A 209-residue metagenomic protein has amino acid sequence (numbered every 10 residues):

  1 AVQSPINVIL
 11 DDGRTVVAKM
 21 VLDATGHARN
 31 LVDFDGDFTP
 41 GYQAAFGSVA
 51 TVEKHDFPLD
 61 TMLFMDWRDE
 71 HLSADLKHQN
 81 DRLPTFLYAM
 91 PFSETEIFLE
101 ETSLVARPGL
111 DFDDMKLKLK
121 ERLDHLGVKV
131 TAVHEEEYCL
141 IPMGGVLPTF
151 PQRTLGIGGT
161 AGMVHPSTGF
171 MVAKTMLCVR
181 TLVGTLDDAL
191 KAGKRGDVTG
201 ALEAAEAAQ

Functional and structural regions predicted by a protein language model:
V2-A132, P142-F150: Predominantly flavin-linked oxidoreductase catalytic cores and closely associated redox partners
L119-L123, M171-A189: An active-site-proximal "capping" alpha-helix that borders the catalytic cofactor pocket
V133-E137: Conserved S-adenosyl-L-methionine
I141-G145, M163-P166: Short acidic/glycine-rich loop or secondary-structure boundary segments that cap or lie
M143-L147, R180-Q209: Active-site-proximal substrate-binding core of FAD-dependent oxidoreductases
T154-G156: Residue-level marker for buried hydrophobic side chains located in beta-strands that build the well-ordered beta-sheet
T160-V172: Glycine-rich phosphate/pyrophosphate-binding beta-alpha loops
